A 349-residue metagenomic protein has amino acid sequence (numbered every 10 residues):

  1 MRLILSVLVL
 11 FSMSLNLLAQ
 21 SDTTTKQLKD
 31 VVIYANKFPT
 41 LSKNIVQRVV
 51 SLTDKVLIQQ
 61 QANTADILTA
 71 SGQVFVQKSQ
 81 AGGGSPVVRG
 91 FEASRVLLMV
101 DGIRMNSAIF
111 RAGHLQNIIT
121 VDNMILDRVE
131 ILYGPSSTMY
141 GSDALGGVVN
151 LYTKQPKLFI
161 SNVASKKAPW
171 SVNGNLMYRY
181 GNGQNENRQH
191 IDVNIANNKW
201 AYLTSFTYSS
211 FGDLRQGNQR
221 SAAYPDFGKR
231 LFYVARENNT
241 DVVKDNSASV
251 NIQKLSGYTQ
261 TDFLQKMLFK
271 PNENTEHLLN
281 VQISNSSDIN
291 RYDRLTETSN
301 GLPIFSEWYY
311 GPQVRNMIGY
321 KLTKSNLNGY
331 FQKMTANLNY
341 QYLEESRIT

Functional and structural regions predicted by a protein language model:
K29, G84, G147, V172 (+3 more regions): Hydrophobic, lipid-facing positions within transmembrane beta-strands of outer-membrane proteins
D30-I58, S85: N-terminal periplasmic "start-of-domain" segments of outer-membrane beta-barrel proteins
A62-I67, G84-V87, M99, L115-I119 (+3 more regions): N-terminal periplasmic accessory domains that precede and gate Gram-negative outer-membrane beta-barrel machines
A65-S107, D127: Extracytoplasmic beta-strand/coil segments of soluble accessory domains associated with Gram-negative outer-membrane
M105-P135, M139: Short acidic/polar hinge/loop motifs at secondary-structure boundaries that mediate gating or recognition
V172-L176, Y202-T204, H277-L279, Q332-L338: Transmembrane beta-strands of outer-membrane beta-barrel proteins
Q184-F211, R220-D288: Transmembrane beta-barrel wall of Gram-negative outer-membrane proteins
K254-Q260, K270, N274-F331, Y342-T349: Flexible loop and strand-edge segments within Gram-negative outer membrane beta-barrel domains
